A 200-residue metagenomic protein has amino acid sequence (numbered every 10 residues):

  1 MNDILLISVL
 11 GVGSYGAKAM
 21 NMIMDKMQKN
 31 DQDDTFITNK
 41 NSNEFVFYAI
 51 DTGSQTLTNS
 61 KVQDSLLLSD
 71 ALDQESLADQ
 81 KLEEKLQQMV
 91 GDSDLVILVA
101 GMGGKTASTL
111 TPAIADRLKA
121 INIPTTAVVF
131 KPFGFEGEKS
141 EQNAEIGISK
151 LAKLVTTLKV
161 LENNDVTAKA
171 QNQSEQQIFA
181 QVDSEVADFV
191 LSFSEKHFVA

Functional and structural regions predicted by a protein language model:
M1-A200: Tubulin/FtsZ superfamily GTPase core signature
